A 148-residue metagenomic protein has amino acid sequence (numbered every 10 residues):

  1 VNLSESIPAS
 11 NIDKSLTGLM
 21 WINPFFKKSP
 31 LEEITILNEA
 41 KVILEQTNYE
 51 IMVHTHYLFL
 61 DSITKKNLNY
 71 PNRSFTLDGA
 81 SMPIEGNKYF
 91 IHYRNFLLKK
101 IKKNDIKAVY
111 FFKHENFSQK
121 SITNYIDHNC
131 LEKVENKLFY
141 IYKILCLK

Functional and structural regions predicted by a protein language model:
L3-D78, K107-F117: Short periplasmic/luminal acceptor-recognition loop of GT-C membrane glycosyltransferases, typified by
N38, K99, C146-K148: Compositionally biased amphipathic helical and low-complexity segments enriched in hydrophobic
T55, F59-I63, G79-L138: Periplasmic/luminal catalytic loop of GT-C fold multi-pass membrane glycosyltransferases that transfer sugars from
N67, C130, C146: Functionally engaged cysteine thiol sites
N136-L147: Binuclear metal-ion centers of metallo-dependent hydrolases, dominated by the metallo-beta-lactamase
